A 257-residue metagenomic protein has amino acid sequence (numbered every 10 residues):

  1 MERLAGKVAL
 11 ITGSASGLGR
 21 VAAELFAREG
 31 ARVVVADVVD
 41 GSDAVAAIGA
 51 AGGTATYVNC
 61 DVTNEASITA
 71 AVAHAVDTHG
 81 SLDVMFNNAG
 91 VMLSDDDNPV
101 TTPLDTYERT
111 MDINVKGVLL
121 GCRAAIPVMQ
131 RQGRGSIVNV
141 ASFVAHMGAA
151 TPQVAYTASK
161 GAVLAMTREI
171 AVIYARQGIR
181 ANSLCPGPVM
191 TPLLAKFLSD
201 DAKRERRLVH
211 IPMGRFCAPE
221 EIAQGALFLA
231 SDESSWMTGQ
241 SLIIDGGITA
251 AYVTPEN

Functional and structural regions predicted by a protein language model:
R3-V34: Canonical Rossmann dinucleotide-binding motif of NAD(H)/NADP(H)-dependent dehydrogenases/reductases, specifically
D96, L227, T238-N257: Short C-terminal tail/terminal secondary-structure segment of NAD(P)H-dependent dehydrogenase/reductase domains
D96-P99, P103-E108, R207: Substrate-binding pocket helix/loop in short-chain dehydrogenase/reductase
C122, S159, T167: Active-site helix of classical SDR
P127, V172-I173, S235: Alpha-helical segment proximal to the catalytic Tyr-Lys
S142: Residue(s) in the substrate-gating loop at a strand-loop-helix junction that position the organic substrate next
A175, R180, M237-G239: Short, small/polar-rich loop/turn modules that mediate ligand/substrate recognition or access, typified
